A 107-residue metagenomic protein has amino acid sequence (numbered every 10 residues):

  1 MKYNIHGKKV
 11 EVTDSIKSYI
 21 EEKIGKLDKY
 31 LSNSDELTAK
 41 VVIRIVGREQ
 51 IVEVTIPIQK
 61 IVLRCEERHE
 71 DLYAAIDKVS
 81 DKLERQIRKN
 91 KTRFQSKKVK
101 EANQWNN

Functional and structural regions predicted by a protein language model:
M1-N107: N-terminal, polar/charged subdomain of small-to-medium soluble alpha/beta proteins
